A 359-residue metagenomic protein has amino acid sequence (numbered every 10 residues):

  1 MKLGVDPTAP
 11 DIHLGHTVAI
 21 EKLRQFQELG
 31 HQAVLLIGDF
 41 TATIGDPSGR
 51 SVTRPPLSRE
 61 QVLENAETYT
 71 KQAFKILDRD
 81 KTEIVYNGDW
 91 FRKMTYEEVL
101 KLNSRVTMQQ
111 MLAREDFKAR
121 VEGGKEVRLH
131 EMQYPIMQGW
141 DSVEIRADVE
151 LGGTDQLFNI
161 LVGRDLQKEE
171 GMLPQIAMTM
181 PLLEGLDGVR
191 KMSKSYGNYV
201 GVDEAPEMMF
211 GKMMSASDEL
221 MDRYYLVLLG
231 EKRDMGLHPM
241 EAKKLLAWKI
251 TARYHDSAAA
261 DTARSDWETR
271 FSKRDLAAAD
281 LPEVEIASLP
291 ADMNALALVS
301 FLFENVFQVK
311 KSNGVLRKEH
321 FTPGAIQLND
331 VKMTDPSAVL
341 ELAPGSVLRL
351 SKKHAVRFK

Functional and structural regions predicted by a protein language model:
M1-G4, F26, A33, Y134-E144 (+2 more regions): Short, hydrophobic/aliphatic alpha-helical segments
M1-P47, L151-L157, G163: N-terminal catalytic cores of NTP/NDP-binding nucleotidyl/phosphoryl-transfer enzymes
A9-P10, A42-I44, R92-M94, E184-D187 (+1 more regions): Flexible loop/turn segments at secondary-structure boundaries
A19-L23, I136, N159-L166, Y224 (+2 more regions): Buried hydrophobic packing segments
K22-Q25, L29, G139, D165-E170 (+1 more regions): Active-site catalytic microenvironments for nucleophilic, acid-base chemistry
R24-K71, I76-L77: Well-ordered mid-protein domain cores that form the structural environment of catalytic cofactors
P55-T179, L186-G188: Divalent-metal (Mg2+/Mn2+/Ca2+)-assisted nucleotide/phosphate chemistry catalytic cores
L166-K359: Conserved nucleotide- and phosphate/pyrophosphate-binding catalytic cores in adenylate/nucleotidyl-handling enzymes
